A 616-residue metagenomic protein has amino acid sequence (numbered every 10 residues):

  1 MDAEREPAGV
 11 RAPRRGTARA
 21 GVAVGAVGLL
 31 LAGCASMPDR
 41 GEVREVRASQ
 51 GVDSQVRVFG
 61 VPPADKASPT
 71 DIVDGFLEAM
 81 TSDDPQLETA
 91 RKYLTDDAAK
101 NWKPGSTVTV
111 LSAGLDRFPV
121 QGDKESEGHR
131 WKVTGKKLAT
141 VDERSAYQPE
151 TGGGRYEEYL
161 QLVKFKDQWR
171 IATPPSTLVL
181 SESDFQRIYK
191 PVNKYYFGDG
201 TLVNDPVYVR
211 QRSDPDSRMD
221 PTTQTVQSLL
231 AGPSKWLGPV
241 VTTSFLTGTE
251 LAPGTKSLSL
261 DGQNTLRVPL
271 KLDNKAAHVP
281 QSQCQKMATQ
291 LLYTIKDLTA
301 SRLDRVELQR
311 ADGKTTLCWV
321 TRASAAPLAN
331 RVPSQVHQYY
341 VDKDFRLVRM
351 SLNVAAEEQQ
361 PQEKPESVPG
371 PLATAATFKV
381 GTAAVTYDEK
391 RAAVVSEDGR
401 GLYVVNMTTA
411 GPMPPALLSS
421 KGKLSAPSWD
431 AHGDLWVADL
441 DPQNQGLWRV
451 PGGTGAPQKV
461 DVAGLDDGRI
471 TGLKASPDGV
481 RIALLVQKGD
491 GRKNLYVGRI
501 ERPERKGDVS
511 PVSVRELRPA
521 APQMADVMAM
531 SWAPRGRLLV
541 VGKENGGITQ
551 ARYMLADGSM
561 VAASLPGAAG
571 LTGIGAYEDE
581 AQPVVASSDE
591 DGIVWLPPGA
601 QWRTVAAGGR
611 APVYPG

Functional and structural regions predicted by a protein language model:
D2-P13, G21-V24, G28, A35-G616: Bimodal "functional hotspot" detector
